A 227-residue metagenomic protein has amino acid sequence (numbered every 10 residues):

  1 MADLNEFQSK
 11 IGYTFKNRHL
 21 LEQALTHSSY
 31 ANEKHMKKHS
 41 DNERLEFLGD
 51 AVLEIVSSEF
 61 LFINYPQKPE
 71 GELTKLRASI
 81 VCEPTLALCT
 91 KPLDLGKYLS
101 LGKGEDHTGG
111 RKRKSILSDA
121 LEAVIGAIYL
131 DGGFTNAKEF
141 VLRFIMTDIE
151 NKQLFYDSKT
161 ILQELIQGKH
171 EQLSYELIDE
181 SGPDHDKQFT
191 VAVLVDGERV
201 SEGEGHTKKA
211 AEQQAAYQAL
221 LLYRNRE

Functional and structural regions predicted by a protein language model:
M1-E227: Double-stranded RNA-binding/processing signature
